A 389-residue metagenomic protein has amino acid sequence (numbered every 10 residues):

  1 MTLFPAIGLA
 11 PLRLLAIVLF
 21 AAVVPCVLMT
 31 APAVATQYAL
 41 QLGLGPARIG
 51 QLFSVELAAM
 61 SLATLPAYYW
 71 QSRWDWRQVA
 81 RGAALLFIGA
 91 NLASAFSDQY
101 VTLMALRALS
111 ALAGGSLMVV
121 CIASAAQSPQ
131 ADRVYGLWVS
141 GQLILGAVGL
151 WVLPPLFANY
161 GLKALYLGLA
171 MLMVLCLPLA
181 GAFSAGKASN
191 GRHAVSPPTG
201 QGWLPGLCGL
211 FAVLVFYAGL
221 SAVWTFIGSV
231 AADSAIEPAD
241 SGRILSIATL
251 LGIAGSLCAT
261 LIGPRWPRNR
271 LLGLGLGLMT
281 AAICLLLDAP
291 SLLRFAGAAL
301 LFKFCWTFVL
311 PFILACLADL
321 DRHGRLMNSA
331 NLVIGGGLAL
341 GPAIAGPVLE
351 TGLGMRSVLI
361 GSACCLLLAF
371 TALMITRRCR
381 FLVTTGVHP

Functional and structural regions predicted by a protein language model:
P32, P205-S246, L250-I253: Extracytoplasmic gate region of multi-pass secondary transporters
G43, F96-V101, P267, D288-P290: Helix-breaking motifs and short loop linkers at transmembrane-helix boundaries and internal kinks in secondary membrane
L62-D98: Conserved MFS/SLC helix-loop-helix module at the cytosolic interface between two early adjacent transmembrane helices
A63-W76, G255-R268, L349-E350: Helix-to-loop junctions at the C-terminal end of transmembrane segments in multipass secondary transporters
A108-G141: Cytoplasmic helix-loop-helix junction between adjacent transmembrane helices in 12-TM secondary transporters
S128, L137-A185: Helix-loop-helix hairpin linking two adjacent transmembrane segments in secondary transporters
P267-I313: C-terminal transmembrane helical hairpin of 12-TM major facilitator-type secondary transporters
R322-G354, S362: A late C-terminal transmembrane helix in Major Facilitator Superfamily
